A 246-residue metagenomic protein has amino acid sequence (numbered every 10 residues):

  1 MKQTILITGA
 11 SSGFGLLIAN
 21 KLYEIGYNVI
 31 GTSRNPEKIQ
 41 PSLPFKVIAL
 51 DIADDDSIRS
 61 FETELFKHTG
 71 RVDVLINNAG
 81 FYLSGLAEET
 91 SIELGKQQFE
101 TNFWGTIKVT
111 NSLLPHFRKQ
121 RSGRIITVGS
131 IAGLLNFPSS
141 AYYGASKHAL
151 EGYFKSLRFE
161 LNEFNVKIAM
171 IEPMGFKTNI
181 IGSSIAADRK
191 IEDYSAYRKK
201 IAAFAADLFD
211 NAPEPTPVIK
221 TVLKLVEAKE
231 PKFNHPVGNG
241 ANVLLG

Functional and structural regions predicted by a protein language model:
S11-S12: Conserved glycine-rich cofactor-binding loop
L43-D56: Rossmann-fold cofactor-recognition segment
L86-A87, L94-K96: Substrate-binding pocket helix/loop in short-chain dehydrogenase/reductase
E88, L135-A141: Active-site loop immediately N-terminal to the catalytic Tyr-X3-Lys motif of short-chain dehydrogenase/reductase
T110, S146: Active-site helix of classical SDR
S130: Residue(s) in the substrate-gating loop at a strand-loop-helix junction that position the organic substrate next
N162-F209: C-terminal beta-strand-loop-alpha-helix "lid" module of Rossmann-like NAD(P)-dependent dehydrogenases
